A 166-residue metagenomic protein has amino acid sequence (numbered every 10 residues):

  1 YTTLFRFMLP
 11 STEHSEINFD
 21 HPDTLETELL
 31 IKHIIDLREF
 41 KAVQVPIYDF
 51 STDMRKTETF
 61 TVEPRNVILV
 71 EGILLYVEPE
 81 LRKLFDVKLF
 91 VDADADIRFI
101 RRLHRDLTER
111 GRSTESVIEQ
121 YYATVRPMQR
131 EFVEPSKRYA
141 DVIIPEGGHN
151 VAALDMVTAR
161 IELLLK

Functional and structural regions predicted by a protein language model:
Y1-L4: Short, small-residue-biased leader/transition segments that mark boundaries at the very start of proteins
F7-K56, V67: Conserved nucleotide-sensing/catalytic segment adjacent to the nucleotide-binding pocket in NTP-handling enzymes
D23-I31, D92, G111, E115-I118 (+2 more regions): Amphipathic alpha-helical transducer elements in NTP-driven molecular machines
L30, L89, A140: Residue-level signal for inorganic ion chemistry
A42-V43, P64, T114-Q120: Short, basic, glycine/proline-bearing loop/turn elements
K56-R110, L165: ATP-dependent NMP and nucleoside kinases share a basic, alpha-helical "lid"
E63-P64, H104, R126-K166: NTP-dependent small-molecule kinase module
